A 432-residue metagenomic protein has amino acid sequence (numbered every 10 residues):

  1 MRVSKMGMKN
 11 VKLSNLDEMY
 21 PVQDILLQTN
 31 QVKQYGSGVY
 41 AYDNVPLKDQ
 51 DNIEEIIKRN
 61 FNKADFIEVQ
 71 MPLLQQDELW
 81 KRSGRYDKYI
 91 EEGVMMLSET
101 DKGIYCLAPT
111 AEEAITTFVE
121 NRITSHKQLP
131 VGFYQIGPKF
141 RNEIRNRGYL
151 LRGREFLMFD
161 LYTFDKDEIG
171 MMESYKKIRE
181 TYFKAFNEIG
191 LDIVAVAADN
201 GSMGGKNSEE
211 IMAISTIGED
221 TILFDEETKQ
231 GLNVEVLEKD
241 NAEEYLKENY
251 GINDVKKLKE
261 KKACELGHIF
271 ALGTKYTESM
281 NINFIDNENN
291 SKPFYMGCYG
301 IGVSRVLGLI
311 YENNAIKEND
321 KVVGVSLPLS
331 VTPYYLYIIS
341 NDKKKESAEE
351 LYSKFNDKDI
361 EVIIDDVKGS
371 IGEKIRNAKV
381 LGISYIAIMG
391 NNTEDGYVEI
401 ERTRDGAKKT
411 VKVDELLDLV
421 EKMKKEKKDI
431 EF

Functional and structural regions predicted by a protein language model:
M1-F432: NTP/phosphate- and nucleic-acid-binding module
